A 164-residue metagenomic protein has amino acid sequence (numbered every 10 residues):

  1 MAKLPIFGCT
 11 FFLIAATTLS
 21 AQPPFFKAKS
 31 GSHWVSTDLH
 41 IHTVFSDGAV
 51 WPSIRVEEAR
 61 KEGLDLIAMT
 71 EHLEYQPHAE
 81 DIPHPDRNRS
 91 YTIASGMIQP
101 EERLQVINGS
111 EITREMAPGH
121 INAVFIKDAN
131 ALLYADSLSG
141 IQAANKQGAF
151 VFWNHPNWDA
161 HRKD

Functional and structural regions predicted by a protein language model:
M1-I6: Positively charged n-region of N-terminal signal peptides that target proteins for export
F7-T18: Bacterial N-terminal signal peptides
P23-D164: A metal-dependent hydrolase metal-coordination microenvironment
